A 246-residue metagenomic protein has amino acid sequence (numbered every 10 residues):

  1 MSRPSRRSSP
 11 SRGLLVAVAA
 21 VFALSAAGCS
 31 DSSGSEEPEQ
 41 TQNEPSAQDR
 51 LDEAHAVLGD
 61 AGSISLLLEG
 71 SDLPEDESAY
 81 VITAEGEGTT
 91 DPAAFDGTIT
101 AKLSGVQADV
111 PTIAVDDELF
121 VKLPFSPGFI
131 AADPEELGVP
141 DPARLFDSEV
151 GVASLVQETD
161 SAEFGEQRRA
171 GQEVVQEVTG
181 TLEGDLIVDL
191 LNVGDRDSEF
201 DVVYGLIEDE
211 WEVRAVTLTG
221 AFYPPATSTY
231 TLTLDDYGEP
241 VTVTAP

Functional and structural regions predicted by a protein language model:
S2, D31, V216-P246: Non-transmembrane domains of secretory- and envelope-associated proteins
S2-T89, V241-P246: N-terminal leader/targeting segments and the immediate start of mature chains
E53-A56, A84-D91, T112-D116, V202-E208 (+1 more regions): Extended lipid/amphipathic-ligand handling interfaces
L67-L73, T100-K102, T179-V188, T217-T219: Generic short beta-strand segments
G70, V81-V121: N-terminal beta-strand/beta-hairpin edge segment
D72-A79, G105, L186-D195: Flexible, membrane-facing loop/turn or short amphipathic-helix motifs that contact lipid bilayers or gate lipid-binding
D116-Q157: Acidic/charged, solvent-exposed loop-and-adjacent secondary-structure segments enriched in E/D, K/R, S/T, and G/P
E149-T217, A245: Extended beta-strand-rich segments in extracellular/periplasmic secretory proteins, especially within noncatalytic
